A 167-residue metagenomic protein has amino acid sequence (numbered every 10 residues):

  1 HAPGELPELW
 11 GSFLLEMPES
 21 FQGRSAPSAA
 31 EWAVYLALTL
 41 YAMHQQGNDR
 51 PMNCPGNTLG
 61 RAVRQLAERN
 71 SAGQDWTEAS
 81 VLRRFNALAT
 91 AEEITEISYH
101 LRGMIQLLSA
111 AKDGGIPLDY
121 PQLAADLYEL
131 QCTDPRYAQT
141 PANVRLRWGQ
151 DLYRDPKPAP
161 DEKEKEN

Functional and structural regions predicted by a protein language model:
H1-L36, S80-T90, I94-A111, L123-Q131: N-terminal leader regions that mediate targeting or early regulatory function
E19-Q65: Aromatic- and glycine-enriched beta-alpha-beta binding-site module
R24-A26, H44-Q45, L66-G73, G114-L118 (+1 more regions): Short, charged low-complexity intrinsically disordered segments located at boundaries of structured domains
Y41-H44, R69, L88-A91: Short hydrophobic alpha-helical module
N57-R83: Compact, glycine/acidic-enriched structural inserts
A91-N167: Elongated scaffolding segments in large macromolecular assemblies, built predominantly from amphipathic alpha-helices
